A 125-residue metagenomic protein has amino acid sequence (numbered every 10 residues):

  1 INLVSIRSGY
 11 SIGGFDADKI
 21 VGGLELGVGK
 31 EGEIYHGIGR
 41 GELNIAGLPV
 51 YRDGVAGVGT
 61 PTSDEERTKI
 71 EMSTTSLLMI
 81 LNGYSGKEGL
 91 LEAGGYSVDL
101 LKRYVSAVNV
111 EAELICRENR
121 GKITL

Functional and structural regions predicted by a protein language model:
I1-L125: RNA/tRNA-interacting regions in translation and RNA-turnover enzymes
